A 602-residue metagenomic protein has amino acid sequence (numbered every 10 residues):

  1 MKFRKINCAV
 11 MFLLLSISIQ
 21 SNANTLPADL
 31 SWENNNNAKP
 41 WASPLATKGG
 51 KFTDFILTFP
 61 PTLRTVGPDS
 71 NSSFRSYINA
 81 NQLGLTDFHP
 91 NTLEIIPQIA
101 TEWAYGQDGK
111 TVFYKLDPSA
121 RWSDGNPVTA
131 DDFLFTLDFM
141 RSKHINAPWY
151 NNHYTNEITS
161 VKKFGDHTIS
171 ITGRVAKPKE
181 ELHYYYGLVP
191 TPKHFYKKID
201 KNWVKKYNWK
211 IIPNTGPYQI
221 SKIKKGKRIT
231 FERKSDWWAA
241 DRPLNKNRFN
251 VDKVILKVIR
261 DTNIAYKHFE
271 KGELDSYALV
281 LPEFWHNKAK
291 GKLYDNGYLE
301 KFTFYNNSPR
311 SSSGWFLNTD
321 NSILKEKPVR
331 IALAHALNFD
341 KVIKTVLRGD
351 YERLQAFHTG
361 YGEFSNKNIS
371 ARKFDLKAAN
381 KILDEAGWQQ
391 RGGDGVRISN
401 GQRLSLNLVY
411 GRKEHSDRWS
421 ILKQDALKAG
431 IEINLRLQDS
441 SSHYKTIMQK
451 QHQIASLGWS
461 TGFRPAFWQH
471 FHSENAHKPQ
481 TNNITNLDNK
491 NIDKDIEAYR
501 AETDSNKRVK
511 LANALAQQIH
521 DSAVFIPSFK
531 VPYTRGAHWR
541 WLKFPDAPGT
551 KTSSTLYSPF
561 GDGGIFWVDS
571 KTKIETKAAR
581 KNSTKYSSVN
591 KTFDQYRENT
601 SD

Functional and structural regions predicted by a protein language model:
L26-P40, K51-Q107, D138, P213: N-terminal lobe/hinge region of extracytoplasmic solute-binding protein
N35-N37, I56, Y77, K224-I229 (+5 more regions): Detector for C-terminal structural segments
T53, T129-T136, T168-T172, P178 (+8 more regions): Alpha-helical secondary-structure segments
Q82, H89-E94, Y186-R248, K253 (+3 more regions): Gly/Pro-rich hinge or "lid" segments in bacterial periplasmic/extracellular proteins
T101-N146, S170-T172, V258, A265-H268 (+1 more regions): Aromatic- and charge-enriched surface segment that lines or borders ligand/interaction sites
K115, Y150-K198, P217-K224: Surface-exposed binding/hinge segments that line and control ligand-binding clefts or catalytic entry sites
K143, A147, S221-E232, K257-N321 (+4 more regions): Extracellular/periplasmic solute-recognition and catalytic clefts
K206-W209, W237-A289, K423, L427-S440: Ligand-site clamp/hinge motif
